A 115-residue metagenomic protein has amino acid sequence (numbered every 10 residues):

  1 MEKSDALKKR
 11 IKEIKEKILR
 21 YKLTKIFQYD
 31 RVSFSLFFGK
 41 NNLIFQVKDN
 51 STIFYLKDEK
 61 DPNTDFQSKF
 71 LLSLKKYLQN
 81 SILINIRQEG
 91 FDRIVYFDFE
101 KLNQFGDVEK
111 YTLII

Functional and structural regions predicted by a protein language model:
M1-I115: Acidic, proline/glycine-enriched N-terminal capping motif
